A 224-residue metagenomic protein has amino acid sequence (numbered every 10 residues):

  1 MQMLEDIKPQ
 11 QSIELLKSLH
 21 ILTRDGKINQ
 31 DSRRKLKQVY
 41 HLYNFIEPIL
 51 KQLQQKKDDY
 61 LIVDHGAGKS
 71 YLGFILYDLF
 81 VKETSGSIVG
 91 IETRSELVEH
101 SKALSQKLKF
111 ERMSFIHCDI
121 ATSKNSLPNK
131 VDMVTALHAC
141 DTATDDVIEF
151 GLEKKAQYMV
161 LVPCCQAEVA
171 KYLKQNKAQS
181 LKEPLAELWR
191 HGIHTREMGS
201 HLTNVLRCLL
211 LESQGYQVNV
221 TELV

Functional and structural regions predicted by a protein language model:
M1-K17, D25, D31-S32, Y40 (+1 more regions): Class I S-adenosyl-L-methionine
Q38-D58: Conserved alpha-helix/loop element of class I SAM-dependent methyltransferases that forms part of the SAM/SAH-binding
L50, L79-V81, S105, Q214: Active-site catalytic pocket residues across diverse enzymes, especially alpha/beta-hydrolases
K57-D59, S85, K130-V131, A156: A general structural motif
D58-G68: Conserved class I S-adenosyl-L-methionine
K69-E83: Conserved SAM-binding loop of SAM-dependent methyltransferases across substrates and taxa, primarily the Class I
S87-E92: Conserved SAM-binding motif I beta-strand of class I
